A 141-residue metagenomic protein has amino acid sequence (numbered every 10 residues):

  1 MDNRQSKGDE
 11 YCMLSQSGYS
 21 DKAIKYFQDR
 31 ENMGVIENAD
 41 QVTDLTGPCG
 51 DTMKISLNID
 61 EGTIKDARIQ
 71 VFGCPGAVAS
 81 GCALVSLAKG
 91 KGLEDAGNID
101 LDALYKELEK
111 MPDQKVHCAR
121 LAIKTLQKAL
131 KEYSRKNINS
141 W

Functional and structural regions predicted by a protein language model:
D2-E37, Q41-T43, K65, K91-W141: C-terminal binding/interaction regions
G47, D51-G62: Short beta-strand elements
K54-S56, A67, S80: Short, glycine/acidic-enriched capping/hinge loops at junctions between secondary-structure elements
E61-F72, E109: Immediate flanking context of iron-sulfur cluster ligation sites
V71-S80, C118: Short, thiol/selenol-centered motifs that function as redox-active sites or metal-ligating centers
G76-K91: Alpha-helical support elements that line or immediately flank enzyme active sites and cofactor-binding pockets
